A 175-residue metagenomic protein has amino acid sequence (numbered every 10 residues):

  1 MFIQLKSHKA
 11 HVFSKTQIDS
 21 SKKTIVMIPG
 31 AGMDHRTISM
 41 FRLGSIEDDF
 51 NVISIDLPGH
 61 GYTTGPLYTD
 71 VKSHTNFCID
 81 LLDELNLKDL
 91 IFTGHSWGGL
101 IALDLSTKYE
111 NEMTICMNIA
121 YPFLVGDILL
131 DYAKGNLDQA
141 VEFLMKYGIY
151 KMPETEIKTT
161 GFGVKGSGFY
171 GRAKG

Functional and structural regions predicted by a protein language model:
M1-K9: N-terminal cap/lid segment of alpha/beta-hydrolase-fold proteins
H8, D48-T93: Active-site loop/oxyanion-hole signature of alpha/beta-hydrolase fold enzymes
H8-T64: Conserved HGGG/HGGXW glycine-rich cap/lid loop of the alpha/beta-hydrolase fold
S20-S21, N86-D89, N111: Active-site acidic short loop of glycosyltransferases
P29-A31, L90, G94-S96: Conserved alpha/beta-hydrolase "nucleophile elbow" surrounding the catalytic nucleophile
L100-F143: Flexible "cap/lid" loop of the alpha/beta hydrolase fold
L124, D131-G175: Conserved alpha/beta-hydrolase catalytic His-Asp/Glu region
